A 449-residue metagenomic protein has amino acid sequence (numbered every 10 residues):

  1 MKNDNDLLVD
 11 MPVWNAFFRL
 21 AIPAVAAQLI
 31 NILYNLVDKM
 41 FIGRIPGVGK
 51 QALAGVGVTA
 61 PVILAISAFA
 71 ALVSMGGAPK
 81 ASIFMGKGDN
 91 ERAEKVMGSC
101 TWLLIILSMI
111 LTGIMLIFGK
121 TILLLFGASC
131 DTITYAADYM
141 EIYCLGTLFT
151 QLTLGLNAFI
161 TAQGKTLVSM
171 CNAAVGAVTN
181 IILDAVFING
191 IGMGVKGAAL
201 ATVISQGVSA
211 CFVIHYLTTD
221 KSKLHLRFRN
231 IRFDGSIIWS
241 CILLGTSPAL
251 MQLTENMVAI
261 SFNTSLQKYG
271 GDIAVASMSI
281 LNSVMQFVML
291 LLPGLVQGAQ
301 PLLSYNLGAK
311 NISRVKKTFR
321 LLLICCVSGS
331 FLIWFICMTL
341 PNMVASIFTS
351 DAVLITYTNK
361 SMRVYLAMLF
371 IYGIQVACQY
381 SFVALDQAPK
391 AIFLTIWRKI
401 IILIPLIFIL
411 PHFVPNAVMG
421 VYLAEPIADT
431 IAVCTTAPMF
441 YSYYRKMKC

Functional and structural regions predicted by a protein language model:
M1-A21, A81-L148, G192-T246, L303-M368 (+1 more regions): Short alpha-helical transmembrane segments in multi-pass integral membrane proteins
A24, Q28, M40, P79 (+16 more regions): Transmembrane alpha-helix boundary and packing residues in multipass membrane permease domains and related
V25-P79, Y143-T150, W239-N306, C326-W334 (+3 more regions): Transmembrane helix-bundle signature of multi-pass secondary active exporters and lipid flippases
L33-L36, R44, K50, F84-K87 (+6 more regions): Helix-loop interface residues and adjacent transmembrane-helix termini in multi-pass membrane transporters, primarily
L53-G113, T150-S169, S277-F335, T339-P341 (+1 more regions): Small-residue-rich hydrophobic transmembrane alpha-helices
S129, K165-T166, G194, G271 (+2 more regions): Short loop-to-helix capping motifs
Y143-T161, S169-A177, A198-V213, P293-V296 (+3 more regions): Short runs within selected transmembrane alpha-helices of multi-pass transporters and secretion channels
T179, V376, I402-P411: Transmembrane alpha-helical segments of integral membrane proteins
